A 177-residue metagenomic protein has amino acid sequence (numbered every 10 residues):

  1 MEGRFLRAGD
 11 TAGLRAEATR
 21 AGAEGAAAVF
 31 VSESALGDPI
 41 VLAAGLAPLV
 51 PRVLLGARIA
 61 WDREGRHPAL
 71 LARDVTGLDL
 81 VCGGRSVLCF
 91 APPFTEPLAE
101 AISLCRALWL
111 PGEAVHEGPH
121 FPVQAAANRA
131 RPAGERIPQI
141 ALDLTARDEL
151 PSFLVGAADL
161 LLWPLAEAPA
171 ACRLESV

Functional and structural regions predicted by a protein language model:
M1-V177: Active-site-adjacent structural elements that line small-molecule/cofactor binding pockets in enzymes
